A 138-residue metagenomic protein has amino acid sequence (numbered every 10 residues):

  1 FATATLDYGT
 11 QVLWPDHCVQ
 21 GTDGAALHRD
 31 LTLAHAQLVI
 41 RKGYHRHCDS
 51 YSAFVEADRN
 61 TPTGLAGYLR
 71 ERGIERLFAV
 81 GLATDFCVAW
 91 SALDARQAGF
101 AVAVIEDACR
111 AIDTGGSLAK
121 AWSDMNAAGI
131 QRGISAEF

Functional and structural regions predicted by a protein language model:
F1-R76: Active-site alpha/beta core segments
T3, Y8, H17, F100-A108 (+1 more regions): Feature captures the catalytic ectodomains and active-site-proximal regions of enzymes that hydrolyze or transfer
A26-L38, D113-F138: Structural recognition of alpha->loop->beta junctions
K42, I105-D107, S135: Generic beta-sheet signal
I74-W90, V104-R110: Glycine-rich anion-binding loop/nest that anchors nucleotide
R96: Gly/Ala-rich phosphate-binding loop of Rossmann-like dinucleotide-binding domains, activating on the conserved
